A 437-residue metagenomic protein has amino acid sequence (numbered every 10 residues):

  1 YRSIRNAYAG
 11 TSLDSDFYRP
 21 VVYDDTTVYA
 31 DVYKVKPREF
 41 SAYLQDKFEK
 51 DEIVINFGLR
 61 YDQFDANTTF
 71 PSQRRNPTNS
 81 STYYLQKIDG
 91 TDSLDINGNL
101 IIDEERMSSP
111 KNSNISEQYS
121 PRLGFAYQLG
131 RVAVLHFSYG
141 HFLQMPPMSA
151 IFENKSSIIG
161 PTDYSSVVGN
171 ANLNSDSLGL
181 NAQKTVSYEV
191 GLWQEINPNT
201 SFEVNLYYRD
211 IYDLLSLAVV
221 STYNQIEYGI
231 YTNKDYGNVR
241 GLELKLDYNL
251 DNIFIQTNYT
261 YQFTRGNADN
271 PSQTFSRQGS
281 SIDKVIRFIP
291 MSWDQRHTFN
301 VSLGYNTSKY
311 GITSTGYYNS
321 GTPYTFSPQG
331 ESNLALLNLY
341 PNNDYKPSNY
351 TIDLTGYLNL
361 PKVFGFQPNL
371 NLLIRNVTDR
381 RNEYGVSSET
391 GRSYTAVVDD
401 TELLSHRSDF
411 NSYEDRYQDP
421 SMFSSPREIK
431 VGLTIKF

Functional and structural regions predicted by a protein language model:
Y1, F57-Q63, F137-H141, A150 (+5 more regions): Transmembrane beta-barrel strands of outer-membrane/channel proteins
Y1-G130, P146, A150, Y164-S166 (+1 more regions): Signature of Gram-negative outer-membrane beta-barrel scaffolds
K36-F40, I115-Y119, K184-V186, N238-R240 (+5 more regions): Residues that define the transmembrane beta-barrel architecture of outer-membrane proteins
D46-K50, Y61, E117, F125-Q128 (+8 more regions): Residue-level signature of outer-membrane beta-barrel architecture
Q128, H136, G140, P146 (+3 more regions): Membrane-embedded beta-barrel scaffold of Gram-negative outer-membrane proteins
V132, N199, N252, K309 (+1 more regions): Short loop/turn motifs that connect adjacent beta-strands in outer-membrane beta-barrel proteins
L206-L215, T222, I226-P328: Gram-negative outer-membrane beta-barrel transporters
Y317-N333, T351, L358-F437: C-terminal beta-signal and adjacent terminal beta-strands/loops of Gram-negative outer-membrane beta-barrel proteins
